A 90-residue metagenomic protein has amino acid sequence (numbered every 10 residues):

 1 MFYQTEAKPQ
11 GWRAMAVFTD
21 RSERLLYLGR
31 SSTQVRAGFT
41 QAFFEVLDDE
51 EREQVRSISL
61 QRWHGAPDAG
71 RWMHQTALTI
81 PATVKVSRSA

Functional and structural regions predicted by a protein language model:
M1-F2, F43: Short secondary-structure capping micro-motifs at structural edges
F2-R24: Short aromatic-glycine-(Arg/Gly/Cys) micro-motifs in beta-strand/loop hairpins
F2-Y3, V17, L28-G29, T33-Q34 (+2 more regions): Alpha-helical interaction segments
E6, S31, T40, V84-V86: Catalytic cores of transferase enzymes with a strong primary signal for eukaryotic protein kinases
Q10, L25-Y27, W72-Q75: A general secondary-structure boundary signal
W12-A16, F39, I58-L60: Hydrophobic beta-strand residues in large extracellular and virion-surface proteins
R21-Q41: A short, exposed loop/beta-hairpin motif centered on an aromatic-Gly-Thr core
F44-A90: Short, mixed-charge low-complexity intrinsically disordered segments
